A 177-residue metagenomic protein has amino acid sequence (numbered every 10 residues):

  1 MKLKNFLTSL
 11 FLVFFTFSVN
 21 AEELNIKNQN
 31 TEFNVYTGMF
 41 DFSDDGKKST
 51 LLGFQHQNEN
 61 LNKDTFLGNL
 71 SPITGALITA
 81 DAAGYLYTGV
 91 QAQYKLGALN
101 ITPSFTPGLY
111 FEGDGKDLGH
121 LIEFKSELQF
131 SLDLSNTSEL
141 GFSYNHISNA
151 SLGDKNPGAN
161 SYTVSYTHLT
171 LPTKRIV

Functional and structural regions predicted by a protein language model:
M1-K27: Cleavable N-terminal export/targeting peptides
E22-N30, D44-D45, N60-L70, K95-I101 (+1 more regions): Short loop/turn motifs that connect adjacent beta-strands in outer-membrane beta-barrel proteins
E32-D41, L67-T79, T102-L109, S143-S148: Transmembrane beta-strand segments that form the barrel wall of outer-membrane beta-barrel proteins
F40-T50, A76-Y87, D114-L121, S151-A159: Solvent-exposed loop/turn segments connecting transmembrane beta-strands in outer-membrane beta-barrel proteins
T50-F54, L70, G84-V90, F124-L128 (+1 more regions): Hydrophobic, lipid-facing positions within transmembrane beta-strands of outer-membrane proteins
Q57-L61, Q93-G97, S131-D133, L169: Structural signature of outer-membrane beta-barrel channels/translocons
T102-F124: Mid-chain, well-packed structural core segment of small domains
T167-T173: Conserved small/polar residues in nucleotide/adenosyl-binding loops
